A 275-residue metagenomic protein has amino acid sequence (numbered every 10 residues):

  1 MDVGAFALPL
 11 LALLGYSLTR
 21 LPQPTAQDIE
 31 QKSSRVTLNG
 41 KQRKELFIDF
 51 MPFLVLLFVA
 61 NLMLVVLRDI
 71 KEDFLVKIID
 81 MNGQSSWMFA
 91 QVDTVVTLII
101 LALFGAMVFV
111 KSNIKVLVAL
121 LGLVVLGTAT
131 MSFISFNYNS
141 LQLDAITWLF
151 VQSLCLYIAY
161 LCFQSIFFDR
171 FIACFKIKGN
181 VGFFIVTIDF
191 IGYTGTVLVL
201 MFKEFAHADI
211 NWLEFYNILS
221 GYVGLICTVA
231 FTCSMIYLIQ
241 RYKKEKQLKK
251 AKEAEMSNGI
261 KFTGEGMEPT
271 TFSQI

Functional and structural regions predicted by a protein language model:
M1-F6, M201-V229: A membrane-interface helix-boundary motif in multi-pass transporters
M1-L57, E72, M81, V110-S112 (+1 more regions): Intracellular loop-helix junctions on the cytosolic face of multi-pass helical membrane proteins
M63-K71: Conserved extracellular-gate-facing transmembrane-helix segments in secondary transporters
I70-W87: Short amphipathic helix-loop junctions that connect adjacent transmembrane helices in Major Facilitator Superfamily/SLC
L75, A159-F175: Intracellular juxtamembrane helix-capping segments at the cytosolic ends of symmetry-related transmembrane helices
S85-N113, G127: Transmembrane alpha-helices of Major Facilitator/SLC transporters
K115-L161: C-terminal transmembrane helical hairpin of 12-TM major facilitator-type secondary transporters
C174-H207: A late C-terminal transmembrane helix in Major Facilitator Superfamily
